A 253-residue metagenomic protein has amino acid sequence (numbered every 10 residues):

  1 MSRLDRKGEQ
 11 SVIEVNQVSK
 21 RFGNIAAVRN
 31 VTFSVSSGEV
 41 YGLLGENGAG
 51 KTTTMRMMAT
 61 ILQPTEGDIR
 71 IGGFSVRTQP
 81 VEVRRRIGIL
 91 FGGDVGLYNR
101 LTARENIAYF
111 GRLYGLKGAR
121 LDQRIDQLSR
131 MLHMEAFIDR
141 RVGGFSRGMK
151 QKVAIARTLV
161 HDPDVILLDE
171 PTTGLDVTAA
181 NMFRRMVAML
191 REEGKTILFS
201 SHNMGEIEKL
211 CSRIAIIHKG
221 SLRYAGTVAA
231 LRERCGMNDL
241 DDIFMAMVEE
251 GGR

Functional and structural regions predicted by a protein language model:
A108, R112, A119-F137: Conserved ABC ATPase "signature" region
D162: Conserved catalytic motifs of ABC-family nucleotide-binding domains
I166-E170: Catalytic Walker B motif of ABC-type/P-loop ATPase nucleotide-binding domains
A180-E193: Helical segment within the ABC ATPase nucleotide-binding domain
A225-G226: ABC ATPase "signature
